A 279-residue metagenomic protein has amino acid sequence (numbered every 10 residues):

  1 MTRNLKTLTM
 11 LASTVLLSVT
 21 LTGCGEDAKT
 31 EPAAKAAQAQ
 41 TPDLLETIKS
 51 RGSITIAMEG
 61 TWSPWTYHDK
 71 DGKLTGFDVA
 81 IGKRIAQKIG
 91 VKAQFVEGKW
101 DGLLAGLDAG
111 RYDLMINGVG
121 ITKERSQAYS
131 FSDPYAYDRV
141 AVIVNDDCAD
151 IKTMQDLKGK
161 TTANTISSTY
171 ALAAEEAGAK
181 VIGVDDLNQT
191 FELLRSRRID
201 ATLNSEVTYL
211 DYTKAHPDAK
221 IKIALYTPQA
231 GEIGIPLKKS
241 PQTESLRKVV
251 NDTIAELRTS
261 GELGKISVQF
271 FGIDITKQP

Functional and structural regions predicted by a protein language model:
G23-A34: Bacterial lipoprotein signal-peptidase II cleavage site
G25, A80-K88, S168, E232-I273: Extended ligand-binding regions for polar small-molecule ligands
A33, N145-T161: Flexible hinge/capping segments at coil-to-helix
K35-N117: Extracytoplasmic small-molecule ligand-binding "clamshell" domains of the periplasmic binding protein/Venus flytrap
T41, F95-A105, A149, S167 (+2 more regions): Short helix-initiation/N-cap motifs at beta->coil->alpha
I54-M58, M154-S167, A255: Short loop->beta-strand "edge-of-pocket" segments that line small-molecule binding or catalytic clefts across diverse
V119-Q127, A173, D200-A230: A ligand-binding cleft/hinge motif common to bilobed small-molecule-binding domains
Y137-V144, L210-N251, I273-P279: Periplasmic-binding protein-like
